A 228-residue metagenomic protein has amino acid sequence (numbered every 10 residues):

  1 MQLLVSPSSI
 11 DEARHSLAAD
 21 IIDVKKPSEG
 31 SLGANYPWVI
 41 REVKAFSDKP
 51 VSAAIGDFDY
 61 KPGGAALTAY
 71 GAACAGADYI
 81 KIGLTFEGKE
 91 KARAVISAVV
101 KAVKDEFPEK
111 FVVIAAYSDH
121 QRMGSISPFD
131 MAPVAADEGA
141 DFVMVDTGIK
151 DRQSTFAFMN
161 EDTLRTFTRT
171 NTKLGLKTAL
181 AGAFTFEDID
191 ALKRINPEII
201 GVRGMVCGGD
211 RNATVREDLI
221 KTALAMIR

Functional and structural regions predicted by a protein language model:
M1-L3: Extreme N-terminal starter segment of soluble prokaryotic enzymes
S8-A18, A53-A75, R122-V134, L180 (+1 more regions): Catalytic cores of alpha/beta
I10, G30-F46: Glycine-rich, positively charged N-terminal anion/phosphate-binding segment
D20-G33, C74-K89, F142-R152, I195-L219: Glycine-rich phosphate-binding active-site loops on the catalytic face of alpha/beta enzymes
V39-V43, G88-A102, V202-R228: C-terminal helical cap(s) of enzyme catalytic domains, especially alpha/beta-barrels
I40-V43, T68, V99, M131 (+2 more regions): Aromatic/hydrophobic pocket-lining residues that form π-stacking "cages" and hydrophobic walls in ligand
P50-S52, G56-L67, A75-F156, T170-L174: Conserved anion-binding
K150-R211, E217: Hydrophobic secondary-structure block in the mid-to-C-terminal portion of proteins
